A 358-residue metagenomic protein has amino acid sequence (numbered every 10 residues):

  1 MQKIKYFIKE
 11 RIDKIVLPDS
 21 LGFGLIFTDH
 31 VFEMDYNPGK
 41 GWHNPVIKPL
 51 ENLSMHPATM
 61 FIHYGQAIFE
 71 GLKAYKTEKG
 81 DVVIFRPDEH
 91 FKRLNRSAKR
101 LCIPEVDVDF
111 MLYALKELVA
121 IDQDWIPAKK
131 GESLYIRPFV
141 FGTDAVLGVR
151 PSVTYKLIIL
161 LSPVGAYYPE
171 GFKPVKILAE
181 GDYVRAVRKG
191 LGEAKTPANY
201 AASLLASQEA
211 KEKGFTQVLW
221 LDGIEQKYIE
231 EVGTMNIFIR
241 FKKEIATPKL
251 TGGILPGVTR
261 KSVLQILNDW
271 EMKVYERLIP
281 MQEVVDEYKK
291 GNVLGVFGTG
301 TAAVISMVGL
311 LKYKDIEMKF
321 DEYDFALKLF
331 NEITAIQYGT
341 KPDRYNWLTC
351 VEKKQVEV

Functional and structural regions predicted by a protein language model:
M1-L118, F139, V146-V358: Helix-start/capping segments and mature chain N-termini
F110, L118-K129: Charged, gly/pro-rich active-site loop segments
D124-G131, P342-W347: Short glycine-rich, low-complexity/disordered patches
P127-R137, F141: Extended, Lys/Arg-enriched charged tracts that mediate electrostatic binding to polyanionic substrates
